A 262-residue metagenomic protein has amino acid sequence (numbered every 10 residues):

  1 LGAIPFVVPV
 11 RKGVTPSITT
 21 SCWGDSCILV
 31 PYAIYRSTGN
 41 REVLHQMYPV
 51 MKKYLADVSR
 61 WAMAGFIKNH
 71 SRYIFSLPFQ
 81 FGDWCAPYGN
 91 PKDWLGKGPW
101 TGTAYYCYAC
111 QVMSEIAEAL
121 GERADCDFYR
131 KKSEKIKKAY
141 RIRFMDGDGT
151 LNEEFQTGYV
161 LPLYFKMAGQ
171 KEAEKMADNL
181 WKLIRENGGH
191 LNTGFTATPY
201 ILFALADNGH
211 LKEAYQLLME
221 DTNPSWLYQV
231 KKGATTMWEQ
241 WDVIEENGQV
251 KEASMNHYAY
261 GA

Functional and structural regions predicted by a protein language model:
L1-A262: Active-site core of glycosidic bond-cleaving carbohydrate-active enzymes
